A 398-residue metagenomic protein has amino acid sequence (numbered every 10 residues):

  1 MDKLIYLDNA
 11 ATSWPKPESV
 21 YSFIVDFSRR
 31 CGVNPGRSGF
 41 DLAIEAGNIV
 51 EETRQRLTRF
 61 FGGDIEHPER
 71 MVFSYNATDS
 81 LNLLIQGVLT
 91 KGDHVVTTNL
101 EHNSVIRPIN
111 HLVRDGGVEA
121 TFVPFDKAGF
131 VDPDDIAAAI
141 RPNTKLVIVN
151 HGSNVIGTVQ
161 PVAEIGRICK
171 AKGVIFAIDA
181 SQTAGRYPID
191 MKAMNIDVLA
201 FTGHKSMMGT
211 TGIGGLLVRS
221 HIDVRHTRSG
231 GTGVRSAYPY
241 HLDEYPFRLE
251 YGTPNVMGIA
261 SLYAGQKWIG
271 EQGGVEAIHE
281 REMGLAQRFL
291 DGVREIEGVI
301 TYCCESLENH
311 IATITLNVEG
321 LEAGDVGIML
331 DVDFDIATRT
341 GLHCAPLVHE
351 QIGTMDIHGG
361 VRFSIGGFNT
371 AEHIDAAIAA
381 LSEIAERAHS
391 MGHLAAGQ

Functional and structural regions predicted by a protein language model:
M1-Q398: Pyridoxal 5′-phosphate
